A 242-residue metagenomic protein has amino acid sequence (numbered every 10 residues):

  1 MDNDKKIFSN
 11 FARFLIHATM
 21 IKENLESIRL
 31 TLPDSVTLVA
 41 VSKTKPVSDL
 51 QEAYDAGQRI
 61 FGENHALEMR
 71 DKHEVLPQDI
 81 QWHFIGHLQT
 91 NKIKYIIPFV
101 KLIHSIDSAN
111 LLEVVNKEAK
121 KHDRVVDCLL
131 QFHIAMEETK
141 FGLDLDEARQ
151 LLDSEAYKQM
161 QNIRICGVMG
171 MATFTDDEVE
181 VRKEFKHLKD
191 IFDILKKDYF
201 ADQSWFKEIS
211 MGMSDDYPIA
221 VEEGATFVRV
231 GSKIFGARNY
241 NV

Functional and structural regions predicted by a protein language model:
M1-S9: Cationic, amphipathic, low-complexity segments that mediate targeting or membrane/lipid association
S9-F11, L15: Short hydrophobic targeting helices and cationic amphipathic motifs that mediate membrane/organellar targeting
H17-D215, V221-E223, F235: Conserved alpha/beta-domain cores
H104, A225-V242: Gly/Pro- and small hydrophobic-enriched strand-loop and loop-to-helix capping segments that sit at the rims
